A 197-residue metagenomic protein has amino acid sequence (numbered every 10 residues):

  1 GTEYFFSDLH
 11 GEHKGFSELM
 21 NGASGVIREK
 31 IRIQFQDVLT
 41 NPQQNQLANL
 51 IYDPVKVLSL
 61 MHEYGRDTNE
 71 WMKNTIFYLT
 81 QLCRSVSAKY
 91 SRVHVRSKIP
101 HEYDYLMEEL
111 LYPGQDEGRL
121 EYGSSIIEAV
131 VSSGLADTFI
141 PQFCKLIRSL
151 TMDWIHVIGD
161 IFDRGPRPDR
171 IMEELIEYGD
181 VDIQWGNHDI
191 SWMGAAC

Functional and structural regions predicted by a protein language model:
G1-C197: Feature recognizes metal-dependent phosphohydrolase scaffolds
